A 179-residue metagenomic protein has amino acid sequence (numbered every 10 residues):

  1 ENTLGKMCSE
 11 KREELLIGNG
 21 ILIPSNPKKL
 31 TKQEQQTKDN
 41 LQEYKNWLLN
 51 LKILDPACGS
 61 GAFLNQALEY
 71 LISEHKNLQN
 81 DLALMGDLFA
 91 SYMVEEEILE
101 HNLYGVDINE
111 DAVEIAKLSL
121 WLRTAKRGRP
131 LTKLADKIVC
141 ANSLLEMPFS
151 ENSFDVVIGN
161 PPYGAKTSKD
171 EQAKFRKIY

Functional and structural regions predicted by a protein language model:
E1-Y179: SAM-dependent methyltransferase catalytic region
